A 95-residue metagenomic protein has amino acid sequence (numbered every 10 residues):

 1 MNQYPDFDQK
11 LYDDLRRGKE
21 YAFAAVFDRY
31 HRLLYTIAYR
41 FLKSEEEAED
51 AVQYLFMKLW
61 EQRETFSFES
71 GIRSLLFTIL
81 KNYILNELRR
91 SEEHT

Functional and structural regions predicted by a protein language model:
M1-L33: N-terminal module of bacterial RNA polymerase sigma factors
Y4, L15, E64, F68-I72: Residue-level signature of the cytosolic catalytic core of signaling kinases
Q9-Y12, E20-A24, E45, E49 (+2 more regions): Short, structured helix-loop boundary elements
D14, K58-L59: Amphipathic alpha-helical segments that mediate coupling or scaffolding at interfaces
F27-E45, Q62: Amphipathic, Lys/Arg- and hydrophobic-enriched alpha-helical face
R29, F41, K58, T78-I79 (+1 more regions): Conserved catalytic core of Hanks-type protein kinase domains
T36, D50-M57, S70-N82: Structural recognition of an alpha-helix C-terminal capping motif at a helix-to-coil junction
E64-F68, K81-E93: Arg/Lys-rich amphipathic alpha helix in sigma70-family domain 2
